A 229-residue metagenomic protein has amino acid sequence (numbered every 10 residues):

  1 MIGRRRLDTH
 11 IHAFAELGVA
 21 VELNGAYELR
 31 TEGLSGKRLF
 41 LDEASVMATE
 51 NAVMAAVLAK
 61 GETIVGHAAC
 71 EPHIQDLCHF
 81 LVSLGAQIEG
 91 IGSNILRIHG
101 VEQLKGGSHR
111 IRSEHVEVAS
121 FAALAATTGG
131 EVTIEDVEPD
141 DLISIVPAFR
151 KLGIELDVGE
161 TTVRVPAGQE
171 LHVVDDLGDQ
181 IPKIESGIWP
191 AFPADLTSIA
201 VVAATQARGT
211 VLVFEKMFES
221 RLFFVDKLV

Functional and structural regions predicted by a protein language model:
M1-V229: Structural preference for solvent-exposed beta-strand-turn elements and adjacent flexible terminal/loop segments within
